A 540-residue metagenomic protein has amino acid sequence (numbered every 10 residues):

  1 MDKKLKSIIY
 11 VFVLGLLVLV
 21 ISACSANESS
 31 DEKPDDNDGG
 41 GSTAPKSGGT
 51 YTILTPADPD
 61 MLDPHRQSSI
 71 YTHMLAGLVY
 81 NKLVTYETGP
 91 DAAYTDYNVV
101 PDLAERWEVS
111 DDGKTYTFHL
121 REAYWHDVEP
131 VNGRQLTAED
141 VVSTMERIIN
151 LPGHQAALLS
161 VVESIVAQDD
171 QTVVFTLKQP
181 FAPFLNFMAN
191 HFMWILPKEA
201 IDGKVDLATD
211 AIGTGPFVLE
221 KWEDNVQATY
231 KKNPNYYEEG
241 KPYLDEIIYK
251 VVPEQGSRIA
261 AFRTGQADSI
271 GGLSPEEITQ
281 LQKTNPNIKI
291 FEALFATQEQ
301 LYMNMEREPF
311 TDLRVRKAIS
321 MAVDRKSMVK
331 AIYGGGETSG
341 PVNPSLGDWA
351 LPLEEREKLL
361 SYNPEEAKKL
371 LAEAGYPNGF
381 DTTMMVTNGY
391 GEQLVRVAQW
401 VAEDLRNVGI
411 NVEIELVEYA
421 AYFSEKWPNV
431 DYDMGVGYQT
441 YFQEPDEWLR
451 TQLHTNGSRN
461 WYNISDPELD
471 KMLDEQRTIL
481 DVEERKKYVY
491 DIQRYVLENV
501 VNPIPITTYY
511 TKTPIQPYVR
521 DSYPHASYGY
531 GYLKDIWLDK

Functional and structural regions predicted by a protein language model:
L54-D111, I212-G213: N-terminal lobe/hinge region of extracytoplasmic solute-binding protein
D63, L281, I290-E292, E306 (+3 more regions): Periplasmic-binding protein-like
T85-Y94, N98, F181, M188-P242 (+2 more regions): Gly/Pro-rich hinge or "lid" segments in bacterial periplasmic/extracellular proteins
T115-T117, G153-E199, K221: Surface-exposed binding/hinge segments that line and control ligand-binding clefts or catalytic entry sites
P234-Q280, N411: Ligand-site clamp/hinge motif
G336-E373, Y390-R396: Structural transition elements
L360, E413-Y422, E447-P517, K540: Extracytoplasmic/peripheral linker and loop segments enriched in polar/acidic and small residues with frequent Thr/Pro
T513-K540: Long beta-strand-rich cores associated with HINT superfamily self-processing modules
